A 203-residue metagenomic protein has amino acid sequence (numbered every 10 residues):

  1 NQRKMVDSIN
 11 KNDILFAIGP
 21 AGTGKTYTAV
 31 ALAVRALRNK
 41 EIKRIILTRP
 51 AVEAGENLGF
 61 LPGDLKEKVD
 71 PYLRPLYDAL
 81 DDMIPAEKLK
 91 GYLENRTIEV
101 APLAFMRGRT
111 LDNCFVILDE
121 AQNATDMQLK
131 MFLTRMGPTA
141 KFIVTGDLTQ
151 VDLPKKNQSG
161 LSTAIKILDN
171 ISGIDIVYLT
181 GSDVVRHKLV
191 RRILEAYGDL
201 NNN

Functional and structural regions predicted by a protein language model:
Q2-I18, G22-T23, Y27-L118, Q122-N203: Conserved helicase motor core of SF1/SF2 NTP-dependent helicases
